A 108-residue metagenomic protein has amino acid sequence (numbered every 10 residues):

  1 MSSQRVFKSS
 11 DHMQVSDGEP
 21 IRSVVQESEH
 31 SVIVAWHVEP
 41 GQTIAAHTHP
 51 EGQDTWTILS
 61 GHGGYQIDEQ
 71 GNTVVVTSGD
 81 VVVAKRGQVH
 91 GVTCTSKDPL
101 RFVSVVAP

Functional and structural regions predicted by a protein language model:
M1-V34, A45-A46: A short, N-terminal "cap"/entry segment at the start of jelly-roll beta-barrel domains of the cupin/DSBH fold
G18-I21, K85, V89: Contiguous, function-dense segments enriched for cysteine-driven chemistry and partner/ligand-binding capacity
S23-Q26, A35-W36, I44-P50, I67 (+2 more regions): Short histidine-centered beta-strand/loop micro-motifs that create catalytic or ligand/metal-coordination sites
E29-S31, E39-Q42, S60-G63, P108: Short, charged/polar surface micro-motifs in flexible loops or helix N-caps
H37-E39, P50-Y65: Short, conserved beta-strand element in jelly-roll/cupin
G64, S78, R86-P108: Ligand-binding loop in jelly-roll beta-barrel domains
Q70-R86: Short acidic-glycine-tyrosine-enriched beta hairpin
